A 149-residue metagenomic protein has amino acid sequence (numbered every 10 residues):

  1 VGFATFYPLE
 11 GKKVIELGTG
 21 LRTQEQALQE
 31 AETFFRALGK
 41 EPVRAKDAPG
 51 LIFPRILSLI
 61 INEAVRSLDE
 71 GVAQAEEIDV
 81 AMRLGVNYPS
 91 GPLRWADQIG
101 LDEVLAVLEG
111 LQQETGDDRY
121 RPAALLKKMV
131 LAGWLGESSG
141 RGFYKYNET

Functional and structural regions predicted by a protein language model:
V1-G2, P8-K12, R22-D47, D69-E70 (+1 more regions): NAD(P)-dependent Rossmann-like dehydrogenase/reductase catalytic/cofactor-binding core
N62-D69: Short glycine/serine- and small hydrophobic-enriched flexible loop segments
